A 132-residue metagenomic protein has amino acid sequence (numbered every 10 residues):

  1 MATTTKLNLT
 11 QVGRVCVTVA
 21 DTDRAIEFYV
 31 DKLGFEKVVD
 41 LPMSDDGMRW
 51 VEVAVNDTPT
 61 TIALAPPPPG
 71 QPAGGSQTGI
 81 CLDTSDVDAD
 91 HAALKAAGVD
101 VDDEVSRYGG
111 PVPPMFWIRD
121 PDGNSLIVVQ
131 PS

Functional and structural regions predicted by a protein language model:
A2-N8, R14-V17, L41, R49 (+2 more regions): Vicinal oxygen chelate
L9, C16-P59: Core segments of cupin and vicinal oxygen chelate
R14, P59-T61, G79: Structural preference for beta-strand elements that scaffold enzyme active sites
D21-T22, T84-V87: Helix N-cap motif at beta-to-alpha junctions
F28, D88-A93: Short amphipathic alpha-helices within nucleic acid-binding modules
S44-D45, Q71-A73, G110: Short glycine/serine/proline-enriched coil/turn segments at secondary-structure junctions
N56-T61, P69-Q71, V87-A89: Short, charged/polar surface micro-motifs in flexible loops or helix N-caps
A73-G74, I80-T84: Helix-adjacent hinge/juxtasegments
